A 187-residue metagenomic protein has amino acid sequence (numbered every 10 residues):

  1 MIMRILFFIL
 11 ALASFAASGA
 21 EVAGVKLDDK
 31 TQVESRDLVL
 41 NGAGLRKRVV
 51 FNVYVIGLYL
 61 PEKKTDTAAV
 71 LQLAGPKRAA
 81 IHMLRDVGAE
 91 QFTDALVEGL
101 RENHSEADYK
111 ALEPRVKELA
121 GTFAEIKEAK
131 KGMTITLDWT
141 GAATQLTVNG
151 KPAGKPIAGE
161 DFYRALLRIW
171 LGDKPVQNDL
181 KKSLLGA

Functional and structural regions predicted by a protein language model:
I2-I9: Sec-dependent signal peptide recognition, specifically the positively charged N-region followed immediately by
S14-A16: N-terminal signal peptide c-region/cleavage motif recognized by signal peptidases
G19-L73: N-terminal secretory signal peptides
T31, Q145-T147: Short aromatic-centered micro-motifs
K64-G141: Mid-length scaffold segments of soluble, non-membrane domains
V148-P152: Short strand-turn-strand beta-turns centered on an Asx-Gly dipeptide
G154-Q177: Flexible glycine-rich active-site/ligand-binding loops centered on an Asp-His dyad
D173-A187: Ligand-recognition surfaces built from glycine- and aromatic
